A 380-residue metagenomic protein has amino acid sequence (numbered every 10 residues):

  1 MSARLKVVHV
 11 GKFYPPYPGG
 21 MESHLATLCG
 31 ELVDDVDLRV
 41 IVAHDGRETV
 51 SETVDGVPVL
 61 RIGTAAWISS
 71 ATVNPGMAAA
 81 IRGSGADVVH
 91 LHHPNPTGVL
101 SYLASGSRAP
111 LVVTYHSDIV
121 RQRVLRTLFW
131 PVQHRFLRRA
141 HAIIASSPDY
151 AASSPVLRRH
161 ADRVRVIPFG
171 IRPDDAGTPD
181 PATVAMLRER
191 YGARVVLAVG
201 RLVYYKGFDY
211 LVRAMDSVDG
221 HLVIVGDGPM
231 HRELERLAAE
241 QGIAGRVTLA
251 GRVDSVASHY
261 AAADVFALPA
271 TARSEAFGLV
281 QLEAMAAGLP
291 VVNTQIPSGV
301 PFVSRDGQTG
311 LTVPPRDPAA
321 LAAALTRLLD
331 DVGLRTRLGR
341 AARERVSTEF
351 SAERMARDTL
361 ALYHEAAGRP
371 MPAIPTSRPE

Functional and structural regions predicted by a protein language model:
L5, H9-G19, S23-S70: N-terminal strand-loop element at the rim of the active site of nucleotide-sugar-dependent glycosyltransferases
S23, T27, R194-S217, P229-E235 (+2 more regions): A conserved mid-protein helix/loop that constitutes part of the nucleotide-sugar donor-binding site
L91-G98: Short His-centered aromatic/hydrophobic patch
R138-A176: A short, active-site helix/loop in glycosyltransferases that binds the activated sugar's phosphate group
H141, R246, A261-A276, L289: Acidic donor-binding loop of glycosyltransferase active sites
M230-E233, A244-V253, H259, L311-T312: Active-site donor-binding acidic/aromatic loop of nucleotide-activated sugar and phosphosugar transferases involved
P290-T294, S304: Short hydrophobic beta-strand element within catalytic cores of glycosyltransferases and related nucleotide-activated
R305-G307, L311-P318, T326-G333: Conserved acidic donor-binding segment of nucleotide-sugar-dependent glycosyltransferases
